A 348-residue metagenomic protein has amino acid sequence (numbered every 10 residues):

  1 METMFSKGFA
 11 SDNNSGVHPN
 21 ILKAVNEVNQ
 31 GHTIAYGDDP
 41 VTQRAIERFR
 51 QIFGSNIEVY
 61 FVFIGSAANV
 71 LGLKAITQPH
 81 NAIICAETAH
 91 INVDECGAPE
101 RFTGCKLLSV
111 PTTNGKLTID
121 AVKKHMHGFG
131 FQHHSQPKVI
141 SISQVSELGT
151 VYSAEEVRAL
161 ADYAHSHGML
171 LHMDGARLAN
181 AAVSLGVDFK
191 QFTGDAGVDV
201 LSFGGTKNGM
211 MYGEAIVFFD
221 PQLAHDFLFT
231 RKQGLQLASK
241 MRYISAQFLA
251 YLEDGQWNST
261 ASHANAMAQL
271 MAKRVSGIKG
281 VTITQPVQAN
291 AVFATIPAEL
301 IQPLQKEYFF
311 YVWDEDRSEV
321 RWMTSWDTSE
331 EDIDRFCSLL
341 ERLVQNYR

Functional and structural regions predicted by a protein language model:
E2-Q285, A289-T295, Q302-P303, E307 (+3 more regions): Conserved PLP-enzyme active-site core in the AAT-like
